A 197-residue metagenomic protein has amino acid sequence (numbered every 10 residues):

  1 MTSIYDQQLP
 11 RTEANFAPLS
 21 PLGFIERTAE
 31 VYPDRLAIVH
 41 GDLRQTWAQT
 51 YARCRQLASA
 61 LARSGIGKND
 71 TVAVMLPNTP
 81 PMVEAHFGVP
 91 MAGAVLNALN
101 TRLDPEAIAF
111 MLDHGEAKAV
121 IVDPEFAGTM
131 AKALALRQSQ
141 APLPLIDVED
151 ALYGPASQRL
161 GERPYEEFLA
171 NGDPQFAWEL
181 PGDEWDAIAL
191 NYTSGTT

Functional and structural regions predicted by a protein language model:
M1-P18: Flexible, non-catalytic linker and terminal segments flanking ANL/adenylate-forming cores
A17, F24-E26, D34-T79, V83-F87 (+2 more regions): Conserved AMP-binding/adenylate-forming core of the ANL superfamily
P33, I146-D147, L160-R163, A170-Y192: Conserved pre-ATP/AMP-binding loop-to-beta segment of ANL
L36, D70, A94, W185-D186: Surface-exposed loop/turn positions
T46-A48, I188-T197: Conserved AMP-binding A3 loop
R63-S64, M91-A170: Structural core segment of the AMP-binding/adenylate-forming
V72, G93, T196: Conserved G/P- and acidic residue-centered "switch" motifs that form tight phosphate/ATP-binding loops in soluble
